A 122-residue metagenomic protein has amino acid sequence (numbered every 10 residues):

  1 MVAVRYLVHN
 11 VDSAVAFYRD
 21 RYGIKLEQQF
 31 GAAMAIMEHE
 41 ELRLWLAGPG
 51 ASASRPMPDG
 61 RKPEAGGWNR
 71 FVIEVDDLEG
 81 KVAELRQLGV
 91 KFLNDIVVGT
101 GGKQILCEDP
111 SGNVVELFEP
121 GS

Functional and structural regions predicted by a protein language model:
M1-V2, I24-I73, V82-E108, E119-S122: Vicinal oxygen chelate
H9, D20: Residue-level detection of the helix-turn-helix DNA-binding "recognition helix"
A14, Y18-R19, L85, G112: Conserved active-site tyrosine of GNAT-family acetyltransferases
V114-L117: Short glycine-/small-residue motifs
